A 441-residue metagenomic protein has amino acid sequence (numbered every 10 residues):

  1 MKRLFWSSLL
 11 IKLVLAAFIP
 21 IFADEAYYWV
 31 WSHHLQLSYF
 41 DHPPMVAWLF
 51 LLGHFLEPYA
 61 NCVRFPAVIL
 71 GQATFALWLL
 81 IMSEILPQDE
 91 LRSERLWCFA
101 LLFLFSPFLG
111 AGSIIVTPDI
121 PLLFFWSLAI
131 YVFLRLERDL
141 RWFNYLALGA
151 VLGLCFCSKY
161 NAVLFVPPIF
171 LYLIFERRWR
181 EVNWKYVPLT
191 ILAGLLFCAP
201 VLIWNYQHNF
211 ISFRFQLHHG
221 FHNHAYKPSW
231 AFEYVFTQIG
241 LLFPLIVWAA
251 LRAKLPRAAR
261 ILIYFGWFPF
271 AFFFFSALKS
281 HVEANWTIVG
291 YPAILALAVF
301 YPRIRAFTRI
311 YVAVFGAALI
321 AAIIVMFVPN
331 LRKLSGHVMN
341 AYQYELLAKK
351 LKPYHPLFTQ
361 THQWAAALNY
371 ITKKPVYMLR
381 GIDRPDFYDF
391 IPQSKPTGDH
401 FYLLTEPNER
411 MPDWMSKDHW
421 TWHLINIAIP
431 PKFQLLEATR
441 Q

Functional and structural regions predicted by a protein language model:
F5, L96-P107, L152, F156: Short helix- or helix-capping micro-motifs that position conserved polar/aromatic residues at function-defining sites
L35, K279-F307: Hydrophobic/aromatic-rich transmembrane helices and adjacent perimembrane loops
F65-D89, L128: Transmembrane-helix motifs of polytopic, lipid-linked glycan transferases
F75-L77, P121-R138, N144-L152, I294-L297: Specific aromatic-rich, kink-prone transmembrane helix
S83-E90, A129-N144, A253-P256: Membrane-interface transmembrane helices that cradle and orient dolichyl/undecaprenyl
F108-L122: Short acidic/glycine- and proline-prone juxtamembrane loop motifs at membrane-interface regions of multi-pass membrane
L154, F165-P256, F274: Transmembrane-lumen/periplasm boundary regions of multi-pass, lipid-linked membrane glycan transferases
S280, T308-Y354, H362-Y377, G381-Q393 (+1 more regions): Membrane-proximal, lumen/periplasm-facing interface regions of secretory-pathway glyco- and lipid-modifying enzymes
